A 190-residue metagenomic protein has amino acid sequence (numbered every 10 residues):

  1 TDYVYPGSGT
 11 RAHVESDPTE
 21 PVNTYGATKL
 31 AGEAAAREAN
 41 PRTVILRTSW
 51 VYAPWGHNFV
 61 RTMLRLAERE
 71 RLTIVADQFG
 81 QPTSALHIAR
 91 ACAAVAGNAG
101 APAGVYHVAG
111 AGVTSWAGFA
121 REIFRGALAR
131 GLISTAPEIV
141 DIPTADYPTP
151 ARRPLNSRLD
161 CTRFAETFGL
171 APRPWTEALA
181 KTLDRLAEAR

Functional and structural regions predicted by a protein language model:
T1-D2, D77: Histidine-centered beta-alpha loop that forms part of the nucleotide-sugar donor binding/catalytic region in diverse
Y3-L46, W50-V51: Catalytic helix-loop patch of NAD(P)-dependent Rossmann-fold dehydrogenases
N23, G80-T83, T114, L159 (+1 more regions): Residue-level signal for the nucleotide or nucleotide-sugar donor/cofactor binding architecture
A35-H87, A91-A94: NAD(P)-dependent short-chain dehydrogenase/reductase
F59-V60, A85, A89, W116-A120 (+2 more regions): A general structural signal for well-ordered alpha-helical segments in protein cores
A91, N98-P150: Mid/C-terminal beta-alpha module of Rossmann-like enzyme folds, strongest in SDR-family dehydrogenases/epimerases
T144-T167, P172: A hydrophobic C-terminal alpha-helical subdomain
P174-R190: Amphipathic terminal alpha-helices
